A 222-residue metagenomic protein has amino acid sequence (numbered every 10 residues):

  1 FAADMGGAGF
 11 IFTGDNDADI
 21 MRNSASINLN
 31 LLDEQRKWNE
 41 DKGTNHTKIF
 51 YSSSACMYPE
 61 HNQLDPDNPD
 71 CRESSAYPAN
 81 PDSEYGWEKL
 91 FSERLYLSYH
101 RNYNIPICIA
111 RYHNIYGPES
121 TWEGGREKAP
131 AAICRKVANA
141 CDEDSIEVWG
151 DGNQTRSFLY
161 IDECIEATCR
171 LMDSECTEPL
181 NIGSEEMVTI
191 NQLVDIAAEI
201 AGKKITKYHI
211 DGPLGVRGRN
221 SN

Functional and structural regions predicted by a protein language model:
F1-P118: N-terminal Rossmann-like NAD(P)+-binding domain of SDR-like oxidoreductases, especially those catalyzing
G9, E127, A131, D162-I165 (+1 more regions): Residues in well-ordered alpha-helical elements
A18, P81-Y85, H113-E127, G150-D162 (+1 more regions): Glycine-rich "substrate-gating" loop/helix at the edge of Rossmann-like oxidoreductase active sites
L32, R36, L97, C134 (+3 more regions): A structural alpha-helix within SAM-dependent methyltransferase catalytic domains
A55, I133, E185: Conserved short acidic donor-positioning loop in nucleotide-sugar-dependent glycosyltransferases
H61-D65, S120-G125, I161, L193-D195 (+1 more regions): Short aromatic-enriched loop/helix-cap "lid" or pocket-rim segments at secondary-structure transitions that line
R72, N139-N222: C-terminal substrate-binding subdomain of Rossmann-fold SDR/epimerase-dehydratase oxidoreductases
F91, L95, Y99, A129-I133 (+2 more regions): Hydrophobic alpha-helix immediately C-terminal to the catalytic Tyr-X-X-X-Lys motif of short-chain
